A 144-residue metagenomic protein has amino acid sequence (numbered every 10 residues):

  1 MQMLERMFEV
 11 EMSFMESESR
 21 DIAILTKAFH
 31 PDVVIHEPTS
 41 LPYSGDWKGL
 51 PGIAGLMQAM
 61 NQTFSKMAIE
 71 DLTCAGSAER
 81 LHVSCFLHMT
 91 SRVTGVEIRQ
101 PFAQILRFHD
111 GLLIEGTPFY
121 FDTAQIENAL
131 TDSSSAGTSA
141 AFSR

Functional and structural regions predicted by a protein language model:
M1-R144: C-terminal and inter-domain tail/linker signature
